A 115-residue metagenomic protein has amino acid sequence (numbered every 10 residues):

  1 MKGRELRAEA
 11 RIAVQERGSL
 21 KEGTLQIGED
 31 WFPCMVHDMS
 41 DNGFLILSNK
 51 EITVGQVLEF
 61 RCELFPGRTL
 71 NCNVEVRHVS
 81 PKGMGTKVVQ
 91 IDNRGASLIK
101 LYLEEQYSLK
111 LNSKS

Functional and structural regions predicted by a protein language model:
M1-M39, E104-S115: N-terminal helix initiation/capping motif
E9, L47-I52: Short, surface-exposed secondary-structure edge patches
G18-L25, Q56-T69: Short conserved beta-strand and strand-loop elements enriched in small hydrophobics with frequent Asp/Gly
C34, C72-R77: Short beta-strand-centered aromatic/proline hotspots
D38, V76-S80, Q90: A residue-level detector for short acidic-glycine micro-motifs
F44, C72, M84: Short aromatic-glycine-enriched beta-strand elements
S48, C62, V74, V88-Q90: Residue-level recognition of conserved beta-strand positions in structured domain cores
M84-S115: C-terminal output/interaction extensions
